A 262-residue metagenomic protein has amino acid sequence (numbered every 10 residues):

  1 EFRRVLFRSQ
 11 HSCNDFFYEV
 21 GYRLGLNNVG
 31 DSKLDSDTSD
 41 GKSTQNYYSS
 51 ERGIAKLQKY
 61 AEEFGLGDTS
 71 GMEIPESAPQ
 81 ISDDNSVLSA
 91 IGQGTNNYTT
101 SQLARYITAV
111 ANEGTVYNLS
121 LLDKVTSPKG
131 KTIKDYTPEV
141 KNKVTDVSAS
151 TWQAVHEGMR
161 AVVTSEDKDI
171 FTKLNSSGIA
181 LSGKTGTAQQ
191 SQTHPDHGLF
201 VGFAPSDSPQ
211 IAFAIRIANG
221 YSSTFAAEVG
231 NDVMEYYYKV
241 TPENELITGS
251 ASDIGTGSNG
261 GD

Functional and structural regions predicted by a protein language model:
E1-I215, G260-D262: Beta-lactam-recognizing serine transpeptidase/beta-lactamase-like catalytic domain environment
T99-R105, F225-D232: Short amphipathic alpha-helical face segments that pack within enzyme cores and frequently flank/anchor catalytic
T132-V140, N231-D262: Short, gly/Ser/Thr-rich active-site loops of penicillin-recognizing serine hydrolases
V144-T145, S222-A227: A short, polar/proline- and glycine-enriched secondary-structure boundary/capping micro-motif
G198-A204, I211, V229, V233-P242: Membrane-interface anchoring segments and C-terminal beta-barrel signals
I217-G220: Ligand-site clamp/hinge motif
